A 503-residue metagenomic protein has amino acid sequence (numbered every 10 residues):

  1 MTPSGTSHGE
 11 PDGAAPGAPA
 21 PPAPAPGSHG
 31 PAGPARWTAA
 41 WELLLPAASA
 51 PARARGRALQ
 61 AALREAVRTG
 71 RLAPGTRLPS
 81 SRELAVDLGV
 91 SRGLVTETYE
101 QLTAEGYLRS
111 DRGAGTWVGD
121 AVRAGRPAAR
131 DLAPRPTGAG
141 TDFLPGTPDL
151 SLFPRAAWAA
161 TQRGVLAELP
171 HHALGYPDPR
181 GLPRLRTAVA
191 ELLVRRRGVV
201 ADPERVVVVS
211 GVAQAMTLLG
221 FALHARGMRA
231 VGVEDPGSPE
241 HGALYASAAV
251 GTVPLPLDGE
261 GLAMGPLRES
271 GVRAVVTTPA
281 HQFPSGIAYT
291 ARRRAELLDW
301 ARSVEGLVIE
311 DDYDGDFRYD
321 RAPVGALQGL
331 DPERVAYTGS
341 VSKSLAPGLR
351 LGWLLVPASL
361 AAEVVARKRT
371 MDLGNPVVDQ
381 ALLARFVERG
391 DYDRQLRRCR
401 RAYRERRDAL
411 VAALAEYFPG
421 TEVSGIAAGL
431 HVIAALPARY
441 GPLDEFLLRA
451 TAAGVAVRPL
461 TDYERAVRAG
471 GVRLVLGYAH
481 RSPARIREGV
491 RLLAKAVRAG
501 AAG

Functional and structural regions predicted by a protein language model:
M1-V165, L169, L174, V365 (+8 more regions): N-terminal basic, amphipathic alpha-helical segments
L108, G251, L307, A456: Residue-level detector of anion-binding/catalytic polar loops
G113, D331-E363, N375-V378: Active-site PLP attachment segment
P145, V189, W353, A381-R389: Helix-loop "lid/cap" segments that line or gate small-molecule binding pockets
G146-D149, P279-F283, K343, R481: Short glycine-rich anion-binding loops that position phosphate/pyrophosphate groups of nucleotides and phosphorylated
Q162, A167, H172-V304, D316-R318 (+4 more regions): Conserved core of the PLP fold type I
